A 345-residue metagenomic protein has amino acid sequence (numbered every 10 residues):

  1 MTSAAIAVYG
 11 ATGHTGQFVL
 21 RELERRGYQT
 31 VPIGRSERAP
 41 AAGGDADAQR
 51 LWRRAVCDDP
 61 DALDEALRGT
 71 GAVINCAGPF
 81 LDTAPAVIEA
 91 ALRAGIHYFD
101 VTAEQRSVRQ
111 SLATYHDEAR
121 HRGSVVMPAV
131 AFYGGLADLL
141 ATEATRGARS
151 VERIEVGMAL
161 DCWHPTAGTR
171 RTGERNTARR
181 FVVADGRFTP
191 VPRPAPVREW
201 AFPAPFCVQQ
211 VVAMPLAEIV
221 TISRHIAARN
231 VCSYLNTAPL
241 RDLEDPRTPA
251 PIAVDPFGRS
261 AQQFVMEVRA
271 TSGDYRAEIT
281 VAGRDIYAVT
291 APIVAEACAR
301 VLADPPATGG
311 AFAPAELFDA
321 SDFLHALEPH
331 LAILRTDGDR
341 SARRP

Functional and structural regions predicted by a protein language model:
I6-R26: N-terminal Rossmann NAD(P)H-binding glycine-rich loop of SDR-like oxidoreductase domains
Y9, R146-E278, A288: Active-site-lining helix/loop region of Rossmann-like oxidoreductase modules
I33-E37, V56-C57: N-terminal Rossmann-fold cofactor-binding loop
R54-T70, C76-D82: Conserved Rossmann-fold cofactor-binding substructure of NAD(P)-dependent oxidoreductases
G71-A72, H97, A277: Structural motif
I74-N75, D100: Redox-cofactor binding/interface segments in oxidoreductases and associated redox assembly factors
F80-F181, D185: Glycine-/Pro-rich loop/turn segments that contact NAD(P) or position catalytic residues in Rossmann-like domains
R241-P345: C-terminal active-site/capping subdomain that shapes the small-molecule cofactor and substrate pocket of enzyme
